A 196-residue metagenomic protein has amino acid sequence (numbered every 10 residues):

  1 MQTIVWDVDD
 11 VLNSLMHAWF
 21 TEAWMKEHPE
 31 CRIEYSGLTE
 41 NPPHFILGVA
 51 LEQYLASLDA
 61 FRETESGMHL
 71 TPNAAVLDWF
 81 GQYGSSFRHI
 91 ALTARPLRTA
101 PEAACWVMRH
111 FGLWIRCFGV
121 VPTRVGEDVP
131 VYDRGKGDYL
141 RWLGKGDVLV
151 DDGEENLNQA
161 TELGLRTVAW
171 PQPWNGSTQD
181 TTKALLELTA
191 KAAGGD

Functional and structural regions predicted by a protein language model:
M1-A56, L163: Active-site neighborhood of HAD-like aspartate-dependent phosphohydrolases
T3-I4, R88, V148: Structural motif
N13-M16, F20-T21, R98-E102, G126-E127 (+2 more regions): Short catalytic/ligand-binding loop motif for oxyanion handling, primarily in non-cytosolic enzymes, centered on
I46-E63, F87, R116-C117: Short, basic/glycine-rich phosphate-binding loops at helix/coil junctions that contact nucleotide phosphates
R62-A91, L97-E102: Short, acidic loop-to-helix structural element flanking the phosphoryl-transfer center in phosphate-processing enzymes
A94-D147, L157-N158: Substrate-recognition "cap/lid" segment bordering the active-site pocket of phosphatases
G144-A184: Acidic, Mg2+-coordinating phosphoryl-transfer loop and its flanking beta/alpha structural elements, shared across
